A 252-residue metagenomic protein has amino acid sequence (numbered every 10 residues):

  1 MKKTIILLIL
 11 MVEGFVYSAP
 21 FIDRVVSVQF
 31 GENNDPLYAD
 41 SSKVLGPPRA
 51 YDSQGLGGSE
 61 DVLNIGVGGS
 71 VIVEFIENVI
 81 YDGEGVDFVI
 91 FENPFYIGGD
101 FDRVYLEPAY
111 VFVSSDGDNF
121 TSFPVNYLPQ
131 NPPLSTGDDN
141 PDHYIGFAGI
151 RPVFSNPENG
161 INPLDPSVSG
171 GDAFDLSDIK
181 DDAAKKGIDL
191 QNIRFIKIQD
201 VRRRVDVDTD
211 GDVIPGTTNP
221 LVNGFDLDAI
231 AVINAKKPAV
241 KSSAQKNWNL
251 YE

Functional and structural regions predicted by a protein language model:
T4-E13: Sec-dependent N-terminal signal peptides
I6, G69, E84, N247-Y251: A short, polar/charged loop/turn motif at coil->beta-strand junctions and beta-hairpin connectors
G14-S18: Sec/Tat signal peptide C-region and signal peptidase I cleavage site
A19-A109, V125-K236: A domain-level signal for the mature, folded cores of soluble proteins
G117-P124: Surface-exposed loop/edge segments in extracytoplasmic proteins
K237-E252: Residue-level detector of functionally pivotal "anchor" positions at catalytic/ligand-binding pockets or at interdomain
